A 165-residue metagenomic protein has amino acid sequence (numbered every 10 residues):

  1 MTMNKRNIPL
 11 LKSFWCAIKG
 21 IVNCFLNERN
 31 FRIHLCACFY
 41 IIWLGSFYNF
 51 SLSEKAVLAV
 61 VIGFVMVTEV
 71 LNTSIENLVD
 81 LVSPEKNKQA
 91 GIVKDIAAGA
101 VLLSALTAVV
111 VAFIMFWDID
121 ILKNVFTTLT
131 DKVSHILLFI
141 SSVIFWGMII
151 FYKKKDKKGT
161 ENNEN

Functional and structural regions predicted by a protein language model:
T2-N49, S53-F64, V101-N165: Hydrophobic alpha-helical transmembrane segments
F64-A100: Acidic (Asp/Glu-rich) catalytic motifs at the cytosolic membrane interface
